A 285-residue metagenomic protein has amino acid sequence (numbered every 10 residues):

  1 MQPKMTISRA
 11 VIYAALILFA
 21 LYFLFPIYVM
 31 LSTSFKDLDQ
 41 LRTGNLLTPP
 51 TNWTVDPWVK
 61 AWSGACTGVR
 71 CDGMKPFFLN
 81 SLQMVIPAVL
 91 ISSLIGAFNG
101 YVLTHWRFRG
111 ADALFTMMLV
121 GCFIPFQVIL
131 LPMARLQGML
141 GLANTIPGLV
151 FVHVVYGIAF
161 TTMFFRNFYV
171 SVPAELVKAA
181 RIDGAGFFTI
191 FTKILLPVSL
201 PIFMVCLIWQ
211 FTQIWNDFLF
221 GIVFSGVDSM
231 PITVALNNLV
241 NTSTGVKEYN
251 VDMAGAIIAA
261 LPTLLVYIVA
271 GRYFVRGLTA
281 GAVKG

Functional and structural regions predicted by a protein language model:
Q2-G285: A structural signal for multi-pass alpha-helical bundles of membrane permease subunits that mediate small-molecule
